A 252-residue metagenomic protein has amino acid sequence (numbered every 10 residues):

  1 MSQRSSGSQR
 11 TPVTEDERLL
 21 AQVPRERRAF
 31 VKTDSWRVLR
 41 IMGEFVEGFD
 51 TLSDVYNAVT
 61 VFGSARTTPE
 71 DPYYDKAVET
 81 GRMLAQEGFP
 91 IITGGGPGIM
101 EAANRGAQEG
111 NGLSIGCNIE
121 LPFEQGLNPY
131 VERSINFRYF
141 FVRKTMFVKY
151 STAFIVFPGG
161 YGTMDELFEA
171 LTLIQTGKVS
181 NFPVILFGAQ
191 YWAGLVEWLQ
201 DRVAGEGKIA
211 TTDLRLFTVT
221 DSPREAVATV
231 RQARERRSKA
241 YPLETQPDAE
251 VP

Functional and structural regions predicted by a protein language model:
S2-R18, Q22-C117: Glycine-rich beta-alpha loop segments
E47, T51, F89, Q108-G112 (+4 more regions): Generic secondary-structure signature for well-ordered alpha-helical cores
L52-D54, M83-A85, A107-Q108, Q125-P129 (+3 more regions): Solvent-exposed alpha-helices and their adjacent loops that cap or buttress functional pockets in soluble metabolic
N57-T60, F89-P90, G112-G116, E132-S134 (+3 more regions): Structural motif
G98-F157: Acidic/glycine-enriched connector segments
L113-E124, F157, L171-W198, T211-T212: Short, acidic/small-residue loops that bind anionic groups at enzyme active sites
R138-Q190, R234-K239: Active-site/ligand-binding-proximal alpha/beta "capping" segment
L186-P252: C-terminal functional extensions of proteins
